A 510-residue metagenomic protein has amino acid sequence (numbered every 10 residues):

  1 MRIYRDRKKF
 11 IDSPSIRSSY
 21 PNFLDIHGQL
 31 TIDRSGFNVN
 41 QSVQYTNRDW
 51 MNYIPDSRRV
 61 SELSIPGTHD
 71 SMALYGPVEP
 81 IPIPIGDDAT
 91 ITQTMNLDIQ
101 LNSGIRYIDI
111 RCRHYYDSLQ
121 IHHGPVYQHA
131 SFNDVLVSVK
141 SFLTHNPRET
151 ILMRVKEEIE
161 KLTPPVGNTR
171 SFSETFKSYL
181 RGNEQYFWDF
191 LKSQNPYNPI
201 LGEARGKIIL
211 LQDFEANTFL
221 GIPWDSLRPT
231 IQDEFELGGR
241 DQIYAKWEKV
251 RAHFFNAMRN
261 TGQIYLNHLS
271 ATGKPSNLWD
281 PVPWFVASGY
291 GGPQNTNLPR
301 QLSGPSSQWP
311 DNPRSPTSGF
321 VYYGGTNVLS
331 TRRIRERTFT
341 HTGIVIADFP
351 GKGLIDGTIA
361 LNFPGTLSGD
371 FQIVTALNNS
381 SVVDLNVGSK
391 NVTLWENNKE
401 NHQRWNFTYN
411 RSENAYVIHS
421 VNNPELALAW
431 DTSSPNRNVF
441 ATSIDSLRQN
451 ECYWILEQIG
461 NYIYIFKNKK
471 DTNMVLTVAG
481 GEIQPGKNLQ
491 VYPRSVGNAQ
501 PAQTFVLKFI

Functional and structural regions predicted by a protein language model:
R2-S103, Y116-H145, T150, T218 (+2 more regions): Long, acidic (Asp/Glu-rich), low-complexity accessory segments flanking structured domains
S61-L63, I108-I110, I151-V155, L210-Q212 (+1 more regions): Hydrophobic faces of well-ordered beta-strands that scaffold small-molecule active sites in alpha/beta enzyme cores
G104-H114: Active-site beta-strand/loop microenvironment that shapes enzyme catalytic pockets
G104-R106, P147-I151, A204-I208, G262-I264 (+1 more regions): Short, well-ordered coil/turn segments that N-cap beta-strands
C112-D117, H122-W188: Metal-dependent phosphodiesterase/phospholipase catalytic core, i.e., the His/Asp/Glu-rich active-site region
T163-E184, T218-Y244, S276-Q294, G351-T366 (+3 more regions): Surface-exposed flexible segments
R181-E336: Surface-exposed substrate-engagement region within the catalytic domains of secreted or surface-exposed extracellular
T366-I510: Lectin-like carbohydrate-binding module/patch detector with strong preference for beta-trefoil
